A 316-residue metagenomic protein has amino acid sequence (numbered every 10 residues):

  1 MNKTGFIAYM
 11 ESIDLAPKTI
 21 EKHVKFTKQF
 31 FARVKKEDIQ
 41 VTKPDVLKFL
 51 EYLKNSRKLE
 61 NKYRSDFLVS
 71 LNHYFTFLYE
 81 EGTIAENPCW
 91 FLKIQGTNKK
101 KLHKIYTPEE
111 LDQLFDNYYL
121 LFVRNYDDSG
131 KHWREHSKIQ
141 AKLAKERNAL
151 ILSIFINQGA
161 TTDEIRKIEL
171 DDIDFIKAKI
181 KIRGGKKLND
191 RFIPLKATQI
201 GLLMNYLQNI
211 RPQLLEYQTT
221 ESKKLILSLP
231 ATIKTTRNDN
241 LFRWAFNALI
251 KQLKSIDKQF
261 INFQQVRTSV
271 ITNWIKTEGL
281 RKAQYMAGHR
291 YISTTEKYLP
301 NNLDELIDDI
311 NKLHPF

Functional and structural regions predicted by a protein language model:
M1-F316: Conserved catalytic core of the tyrosine transesterase superfamily
